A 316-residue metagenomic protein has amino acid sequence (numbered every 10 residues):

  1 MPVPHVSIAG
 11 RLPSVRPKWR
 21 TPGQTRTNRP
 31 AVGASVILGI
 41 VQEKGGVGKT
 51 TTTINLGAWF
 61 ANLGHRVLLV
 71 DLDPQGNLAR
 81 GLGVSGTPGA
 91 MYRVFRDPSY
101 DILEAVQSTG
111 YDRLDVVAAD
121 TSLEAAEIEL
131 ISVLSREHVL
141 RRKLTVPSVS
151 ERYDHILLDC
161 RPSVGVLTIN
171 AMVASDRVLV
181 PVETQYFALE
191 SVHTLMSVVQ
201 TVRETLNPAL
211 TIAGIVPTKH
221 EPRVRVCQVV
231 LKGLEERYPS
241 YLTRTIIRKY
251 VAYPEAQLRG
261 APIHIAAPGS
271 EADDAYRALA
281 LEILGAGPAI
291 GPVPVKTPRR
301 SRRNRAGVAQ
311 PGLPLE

Functional and structural regions predicted by a protein language model:
P2-E316: P-loop NTP-binding core
